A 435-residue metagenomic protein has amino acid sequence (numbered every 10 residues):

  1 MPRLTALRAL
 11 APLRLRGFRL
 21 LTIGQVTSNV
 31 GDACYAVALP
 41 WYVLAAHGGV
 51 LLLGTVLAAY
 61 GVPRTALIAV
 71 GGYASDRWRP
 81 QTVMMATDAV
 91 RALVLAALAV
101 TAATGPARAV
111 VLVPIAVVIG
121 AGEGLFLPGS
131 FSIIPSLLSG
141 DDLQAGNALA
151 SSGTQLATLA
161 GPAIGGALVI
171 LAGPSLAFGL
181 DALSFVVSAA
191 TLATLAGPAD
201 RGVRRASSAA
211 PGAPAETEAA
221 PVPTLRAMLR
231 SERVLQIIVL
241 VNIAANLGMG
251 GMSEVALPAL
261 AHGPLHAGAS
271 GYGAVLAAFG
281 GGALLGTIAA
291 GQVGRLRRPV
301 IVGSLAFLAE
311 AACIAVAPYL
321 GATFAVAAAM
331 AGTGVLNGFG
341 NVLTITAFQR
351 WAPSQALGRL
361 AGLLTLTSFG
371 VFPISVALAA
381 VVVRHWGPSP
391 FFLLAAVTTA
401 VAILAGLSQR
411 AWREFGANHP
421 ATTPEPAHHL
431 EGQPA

Functional and structural regions predicted by a protein language model:
M1-A435: Alpha-helical transmembrane-bundle signature of multi-pass membrane transport and export proteins
